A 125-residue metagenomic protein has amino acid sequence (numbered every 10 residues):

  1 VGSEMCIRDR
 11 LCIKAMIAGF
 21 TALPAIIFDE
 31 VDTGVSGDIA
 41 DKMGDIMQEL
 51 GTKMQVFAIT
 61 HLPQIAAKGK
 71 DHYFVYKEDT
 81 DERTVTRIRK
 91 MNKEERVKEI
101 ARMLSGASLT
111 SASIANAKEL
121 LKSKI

Functional and structural regions predicted by a protein language model:
V1-I7: Short, small-residue-biased leader/transition segments that mark boundaries at the very start of proteins
S3, V35, A107: Gly/Ser/Thr-rich helix-start
R8-K14: ABC ATPase nucleotide-binding domain "signature" region
K14-M16, T33, T80: Short, glycine-/Ser/Thr-/acidic-enriched flexible segments
K14-P24, K53: A short, proline-enriched helix->beta-strand linker immediately N-terminal to the Walker B motif in ABC-type P-loop
F20-T21, T33-D41: Conserved D-loop-proximal element of ABC-family nucleotide-binding domains
D29-E30: Walker B catalytic acidic pair
D38-I125: C-terminal lobe/lid and adjacent interdomain/linker elements of RecA-like ASCE P-loop ATPase modules
